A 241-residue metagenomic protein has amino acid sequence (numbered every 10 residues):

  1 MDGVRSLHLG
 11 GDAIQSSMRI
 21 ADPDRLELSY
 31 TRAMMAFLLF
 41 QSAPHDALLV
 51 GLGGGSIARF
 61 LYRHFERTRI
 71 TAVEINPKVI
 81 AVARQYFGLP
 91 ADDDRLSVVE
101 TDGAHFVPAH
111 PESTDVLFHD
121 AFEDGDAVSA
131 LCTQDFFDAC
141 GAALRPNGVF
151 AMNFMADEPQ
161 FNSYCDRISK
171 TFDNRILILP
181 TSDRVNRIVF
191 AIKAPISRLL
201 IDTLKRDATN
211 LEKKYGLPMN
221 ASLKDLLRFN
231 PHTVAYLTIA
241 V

Functional and structural regions predicted by a protein language model:
M1-D2, S6, I14-A21, L28-S29 (+2 more regions): SAM/dcSAM-binding transferase cores
S6-H8, L48: Short, conserved beta-strand segments within well-ordered enzyme catalytic domains that often line or immediately flank
H8-G10, T133: Short, flexible, mixed-charge acidic loops at enzyme active sites
D12-S16, F122-G125, F150: A short, flexible beta-alpha/helix-coil linker loop
P23-A142, P146: The AdoMet/dcAdoMet-binding core of the Class I SAM-like
R67-R69, D93-R95, N147, D173-R175 (+1 more regions): A generic structural signal for alpha->beta connector loops
Q134-L199: C-terminal substrate-binding/active-site "lid" region of AdoMet-derived donor-dependent transferases
